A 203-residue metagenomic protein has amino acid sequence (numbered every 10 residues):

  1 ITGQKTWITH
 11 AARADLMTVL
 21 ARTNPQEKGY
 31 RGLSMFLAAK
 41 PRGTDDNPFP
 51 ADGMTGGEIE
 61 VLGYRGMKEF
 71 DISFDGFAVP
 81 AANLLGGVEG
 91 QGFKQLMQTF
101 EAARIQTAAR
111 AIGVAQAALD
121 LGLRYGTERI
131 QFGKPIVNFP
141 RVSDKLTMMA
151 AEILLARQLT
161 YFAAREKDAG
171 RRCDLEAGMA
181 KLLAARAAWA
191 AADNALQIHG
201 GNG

Functional and structural regions predicted by a protein language model:
Q4-G53: A short core secondary-structure module
Q4-T6, H10-A12, T23, V79-A82 (+1 more regions): Active-site beta-strand/loop segments that form the cofactor-binding cradle of oxidoreductase flavoproteins
T6-A11, R65, A102-Q106: Glycine-rich phosphate/pyrophosphate-binding beta-alpha loops
R13-D15, Y30-G32, K68, D120 (+1 more regions): Short, well-ordered loop/turn elements at secondary-structure boundaries
D46-P50, N83-E89: Cytochrome P450 core scaffold surrounding the K-helix E-X-X-R motif and the conserved "meander" helix-loop region
N47-G76: Flexible, small-/acidic-enriched active-site or ligand-binding loops
D71-F77, G87-Q91, Q98-G203: Alpha-helical interface subdomain recognition
